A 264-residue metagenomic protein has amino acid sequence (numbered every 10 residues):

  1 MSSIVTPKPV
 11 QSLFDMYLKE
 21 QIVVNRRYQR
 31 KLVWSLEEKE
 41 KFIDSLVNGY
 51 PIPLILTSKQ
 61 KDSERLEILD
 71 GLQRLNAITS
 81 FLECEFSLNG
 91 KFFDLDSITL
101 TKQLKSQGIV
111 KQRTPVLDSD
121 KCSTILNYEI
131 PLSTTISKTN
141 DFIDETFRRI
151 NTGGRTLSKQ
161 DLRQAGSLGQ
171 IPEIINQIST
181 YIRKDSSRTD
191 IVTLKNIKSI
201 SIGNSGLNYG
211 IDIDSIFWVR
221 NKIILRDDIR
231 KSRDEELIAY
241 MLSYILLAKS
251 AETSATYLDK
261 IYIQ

Functional and structural regions predicted by a protein language model:
S2-S12, N25-L36, E40-K249, D259: Basic- and aromatic-enriched surface patches that contact anionic nucleotides/nucleic acids
Y17: Conserved aromatic/hydrophobic "specificity hotspots" at molecular recognition or selectivity sites
E20-Q21: Extracellular/lumenal mucin-like low-complexity stalks
E252: Flexible, glycine-/basic-rich loop-and-beta segments that form/coincide with the SAM-dependent methyltransferase
A255-Q264: Small-residue-rich helix-loop
